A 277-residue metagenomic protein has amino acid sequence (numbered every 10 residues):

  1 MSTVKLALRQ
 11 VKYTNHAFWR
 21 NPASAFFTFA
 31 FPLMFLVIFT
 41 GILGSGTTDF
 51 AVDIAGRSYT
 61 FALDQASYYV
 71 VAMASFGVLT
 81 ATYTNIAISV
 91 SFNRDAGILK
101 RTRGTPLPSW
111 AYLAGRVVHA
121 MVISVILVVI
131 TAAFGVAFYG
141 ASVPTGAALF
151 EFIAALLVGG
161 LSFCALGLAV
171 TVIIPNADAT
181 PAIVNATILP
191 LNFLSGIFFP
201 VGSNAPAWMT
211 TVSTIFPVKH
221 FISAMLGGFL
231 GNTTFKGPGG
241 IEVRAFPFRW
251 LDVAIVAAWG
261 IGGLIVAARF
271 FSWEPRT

Functional and structural regions predicted by a protein language model:
M1-F31: Aromatic- and glycine-rich beta-strand/loop motifs that create alpha-glucan
V4-K12, V201-I241, W250: Short hydrophobic, aromatic-rich alpha-helical segments embedded in or entering the lipid bilayer of multi-pass
A17, T40-G44, F92, R101 (+7 more regions): Transmembrane helix-loop junction
W19-D49, A66-N85, S124-L127, N185-F193 (+2 more regions): Hydrophobic alpha-helical transmembrane segments of multi-pass membrane transport/permease proteins
A30, V37-T47, T171-K219: Transmembrane helix segments
M34-I38, A62-F138: Hydrophobic alpha-helical transmembrane segments of multi-pass membrane transport proteins
S109, L113-N185, L189-L191, R249-V253 (+2 more regions): Alpha-helical transmembrane segments and their short interhelical loops
G227-T277: Alpha-helical transmembrane segments of multi-pass membrane transporters/translocases
